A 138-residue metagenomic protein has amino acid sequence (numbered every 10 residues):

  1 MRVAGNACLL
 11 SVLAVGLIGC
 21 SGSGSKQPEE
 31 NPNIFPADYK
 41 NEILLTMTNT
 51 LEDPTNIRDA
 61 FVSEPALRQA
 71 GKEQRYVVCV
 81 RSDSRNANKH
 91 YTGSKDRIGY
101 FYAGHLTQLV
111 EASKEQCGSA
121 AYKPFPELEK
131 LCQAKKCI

Functional and structural regions predicted by a protein language model:
M1-L9: Bacterial N-terminal signal peptides that target proteins for export
L17-G19: C-terminal motif of bacterial Sec signal peptides marking the signal peptidase cleavage site
S21-I138: Cystatin/cathelin-like cysteine-protease inhibitor module
